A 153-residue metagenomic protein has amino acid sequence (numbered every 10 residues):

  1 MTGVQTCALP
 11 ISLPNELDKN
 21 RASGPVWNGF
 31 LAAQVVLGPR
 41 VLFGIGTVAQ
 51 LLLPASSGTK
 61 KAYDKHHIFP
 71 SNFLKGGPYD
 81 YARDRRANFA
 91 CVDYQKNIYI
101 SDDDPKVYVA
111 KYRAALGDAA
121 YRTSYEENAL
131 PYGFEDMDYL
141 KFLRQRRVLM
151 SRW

Functional and structural regions predicted by a protein language model:
M1, Q5-H66, F73: Intrinsically disordered, low-complexity N-proximal targeting/linker segments that flank membranes
G3, R83-R86, R144: Short, solvent-exposed loop/helix junctions and linker helices that flank or host conserved functional motifs
Q5, P10-I11, F69, A87-A90 (+2 more regions): Short acidic (Asp/Glu) and glycine-rich catalytic loops that position anionic groups and cofactors
T6, G117-W153: C-terminal, well-folded lobe of enzymatic/effector domains
N28, G44, K61-D64, R85 (+5 more regions): Alpha-helical structural motif
S56-N88, D104: Histidine-centered nuclease catalytic patch
S71, K96-Y99, A115, A119 (+1 more regions): Hydrophobic alpha-helical segments
R85, F89-A114: Short Cys/His-centered divalent metal-binding micro-motifs
